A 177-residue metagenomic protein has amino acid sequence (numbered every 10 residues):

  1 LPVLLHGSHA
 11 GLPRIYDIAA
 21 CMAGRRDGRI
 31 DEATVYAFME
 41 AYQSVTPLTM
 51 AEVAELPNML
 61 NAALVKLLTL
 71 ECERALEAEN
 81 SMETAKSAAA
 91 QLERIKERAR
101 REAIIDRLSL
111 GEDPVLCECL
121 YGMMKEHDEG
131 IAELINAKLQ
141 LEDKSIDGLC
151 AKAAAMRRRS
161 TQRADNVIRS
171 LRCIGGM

Functional and structural regions predicted by a protein language model:
L4, G11-A51, L60-E77: Active-site activation/catalytic loop segments of kinase-like enzymes and analogous catalytic loops in related
H6-A10, C72-R94, D106: Helical subdomain adjoining the active site within ATP-dependent kinase catalytic cores
P13, D31, E71, S81 (+3 more regions): Alpha-helix initiation/capping motif
A54: A short glycine-rich, hydrophobically flanked beta-strand micro-motif that places a catalytic Asp/Glu for divalent metal
K86-M177: Basic, amphipathic N-terminal segments
